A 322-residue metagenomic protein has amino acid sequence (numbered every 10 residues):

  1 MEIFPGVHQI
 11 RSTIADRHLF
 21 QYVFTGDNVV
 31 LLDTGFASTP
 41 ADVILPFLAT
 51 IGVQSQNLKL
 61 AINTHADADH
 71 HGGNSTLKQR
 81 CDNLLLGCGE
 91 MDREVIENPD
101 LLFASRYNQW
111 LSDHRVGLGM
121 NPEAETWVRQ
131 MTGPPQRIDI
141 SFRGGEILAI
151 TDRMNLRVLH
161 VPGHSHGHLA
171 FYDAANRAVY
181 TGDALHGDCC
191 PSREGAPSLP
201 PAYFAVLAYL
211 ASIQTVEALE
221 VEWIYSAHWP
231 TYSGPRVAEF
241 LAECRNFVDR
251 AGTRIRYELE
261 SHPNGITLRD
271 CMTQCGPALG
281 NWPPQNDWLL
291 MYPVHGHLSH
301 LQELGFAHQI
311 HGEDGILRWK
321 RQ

Functional and structural regions predicted by a protein language model:
M1-V53, F171-G187: Conserved beta-strand hairpin/beta-sheet module of binuclear metal-dependent hydrolase folds, prominently
G6, F24, D33, H65 (+10 more regions): Divalent metal-coordination and catalytic microenvironments
Q9, V23-T25, L58, A149 (+3 more regions): Short, well-ordered beta-strand micro-motif
N28, Q56-K59, G72, L77-R80 (+10 more regions): A structural signal for the main folded, soluble domain(s) of proteins
F36-P40, A49-A149: Active-site HxH/HxHxD metal-binding segment of metal-dependent hydrolases
F36-S38, M131, I147, N155-F247 (+1 more regions): Metallo-beta-lactamase
H71, Y209, V294: Aromatic/hydrophobic pocket-lining residues that form the small-molecule binding cavity in soluble enzyme cores
R254-Q322: C-terminal regulatory/interaction regions
